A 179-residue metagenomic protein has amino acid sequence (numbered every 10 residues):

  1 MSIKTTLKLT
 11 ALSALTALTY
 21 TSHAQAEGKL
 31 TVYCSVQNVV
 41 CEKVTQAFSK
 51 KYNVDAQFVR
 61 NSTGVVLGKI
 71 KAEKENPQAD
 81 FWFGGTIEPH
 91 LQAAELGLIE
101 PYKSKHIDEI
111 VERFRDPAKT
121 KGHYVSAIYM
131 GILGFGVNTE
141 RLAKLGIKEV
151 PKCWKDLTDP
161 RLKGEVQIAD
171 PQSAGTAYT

Functional and structural regions predicted by a protein language model:
M1-A11: Bacterial N-terminal signal peptides that target proteins for export
S2, F58, V66, E75 (+2 more regions): Short secondary-structure boundary micro-motifs
A14-A17: Repetitive helical segments and hydrophobic/amphipathic motifs
T19-H23: N-terminal signal peptide c-region/cleavage motif recognized by signal peptidases
A26-Q92: Early extracytoplasmic/lumenal segment of secretory-pathway proteins
S35, V39-E42, Q78-T179: Extracytoplasmic ligand-binding site segments that recognize negatively charged/polar headgroups
